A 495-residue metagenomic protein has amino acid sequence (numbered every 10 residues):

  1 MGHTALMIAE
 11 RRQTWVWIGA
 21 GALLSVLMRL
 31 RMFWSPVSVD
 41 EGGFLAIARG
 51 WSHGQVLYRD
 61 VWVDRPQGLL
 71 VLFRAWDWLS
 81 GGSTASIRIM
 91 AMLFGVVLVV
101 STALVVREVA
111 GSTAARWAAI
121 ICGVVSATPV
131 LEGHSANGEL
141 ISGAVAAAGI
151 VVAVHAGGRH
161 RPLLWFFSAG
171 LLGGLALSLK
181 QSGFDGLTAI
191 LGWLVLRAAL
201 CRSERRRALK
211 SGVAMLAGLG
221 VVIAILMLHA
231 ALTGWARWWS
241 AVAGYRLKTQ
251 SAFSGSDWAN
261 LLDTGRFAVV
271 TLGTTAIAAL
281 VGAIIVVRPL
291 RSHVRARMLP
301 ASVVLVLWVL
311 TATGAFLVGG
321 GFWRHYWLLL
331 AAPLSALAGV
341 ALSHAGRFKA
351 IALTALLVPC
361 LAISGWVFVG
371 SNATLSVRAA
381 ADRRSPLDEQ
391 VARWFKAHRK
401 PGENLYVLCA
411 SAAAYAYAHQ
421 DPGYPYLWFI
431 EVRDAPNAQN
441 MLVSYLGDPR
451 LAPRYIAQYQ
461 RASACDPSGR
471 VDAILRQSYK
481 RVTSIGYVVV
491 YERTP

Functional and structural regions predicted by a protein language model:
H3-T4, G186-G220, I284-V294, A336: Perimembrane helix-loop-helix junctions
M7, G149-S168, V195-R202, T274-A296 (+1 more regions): Membrane-interface transmembrane helices that cradle and orient dolichyl/undecaprenyl
V26, L164-Q181, L187-G192, V221 (+2 more regions): Membrane-interface alpha helices of multi-pass inner-membrane proteins
I89-A110, W117, V124, A148: Transmembrane-helix motifs of polytopic, lipid-linked glycan transferases
H155-G174, E204-V213, P300-L310: Short hydrophobic alpha-helices at membrane interfaces in multi-pass membrane enzymes
L171, A380-D434, N440-P467: Short periplasmic/luminal acceptor-recognition loop of GT-C membrane glycosyltransferases, typified by
D185, T313, G319-A352: Hydrophobic/aromatic-rich transmembrane helices and adjacent perimembrane loops
L216-G220, S343-V369: Signature aromatic-anchored transmembrane alpha helix within multi-pass, membrane-resident enzymes that catalyze glycan
